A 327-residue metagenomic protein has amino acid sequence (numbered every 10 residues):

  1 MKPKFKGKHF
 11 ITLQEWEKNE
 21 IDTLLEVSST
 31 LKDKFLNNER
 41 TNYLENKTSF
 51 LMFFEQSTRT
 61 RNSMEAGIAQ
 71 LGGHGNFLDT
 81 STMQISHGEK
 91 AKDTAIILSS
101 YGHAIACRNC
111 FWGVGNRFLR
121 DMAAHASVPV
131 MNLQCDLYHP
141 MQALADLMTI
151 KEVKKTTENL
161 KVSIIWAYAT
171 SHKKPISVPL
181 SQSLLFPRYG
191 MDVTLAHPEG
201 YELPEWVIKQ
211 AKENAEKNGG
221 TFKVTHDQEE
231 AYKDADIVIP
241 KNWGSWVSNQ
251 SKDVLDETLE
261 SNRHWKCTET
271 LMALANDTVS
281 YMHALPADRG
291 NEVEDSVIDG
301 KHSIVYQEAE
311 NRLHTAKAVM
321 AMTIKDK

Functional and structural regions predicted by a protein language model:
M1-N62, A66, Y138: Positively charged, low-complexity intrinsically disordered leader regions
Y43-K151: Phosphate/diphosphate ligand-binding glycine-rich loop within oxidoreductases
L44-S49, E158-L160, T278: Phosphate-coordination loops involved in phosphoryl transfer and adenosine-cofactor binding
F54-A66, E152-K241, W246-S248: Glycine-rich phosphate/diphosphate-binding loop of Rossmann-like nucleotide-binding domains
A126-V128, M191, L274-S280: A short helix->loop->beta-strand "cap" motif at the edges of active sites that frequently abuts
K212-S296: Rossmann-like adenosine-cofactor binding region
T278-K327: Adenosine-phosphate binding glycine-rich loop
